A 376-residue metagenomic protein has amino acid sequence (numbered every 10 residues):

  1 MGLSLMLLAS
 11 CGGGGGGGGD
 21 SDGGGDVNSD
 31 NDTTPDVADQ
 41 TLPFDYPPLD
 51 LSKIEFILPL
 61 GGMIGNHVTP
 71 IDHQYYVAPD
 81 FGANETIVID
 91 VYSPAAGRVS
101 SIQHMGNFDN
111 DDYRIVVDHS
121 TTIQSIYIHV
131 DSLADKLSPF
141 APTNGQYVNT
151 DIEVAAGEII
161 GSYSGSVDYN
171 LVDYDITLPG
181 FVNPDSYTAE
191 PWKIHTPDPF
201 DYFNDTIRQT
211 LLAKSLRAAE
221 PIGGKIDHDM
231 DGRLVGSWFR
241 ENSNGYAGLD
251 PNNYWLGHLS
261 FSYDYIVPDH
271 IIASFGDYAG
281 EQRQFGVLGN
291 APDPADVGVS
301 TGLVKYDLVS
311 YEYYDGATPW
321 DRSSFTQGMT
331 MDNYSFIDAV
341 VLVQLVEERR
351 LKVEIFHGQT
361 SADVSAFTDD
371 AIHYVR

Functional and structural regions predicted by a protein language model:
M1-S4: Sec-dependent signal peptide recognition, specifically the positively charged N-region followed immediately by
L8-S10: C-terminal motif of bacterial Sec signal peptides marking the signal peptidase cleavage site
G12-G16: Bacterial signal peptide processing site
G24-Y113, L133, A155-A156, T196-F200 (+1 more regions): Surface-exposed, glycine-biased beta-strand/turn segments
P94-Q146, V167: Zn2+-dependent peptidoglycan hydrolase active-site motif and core
D109-H119, T143-D227: Conserved, short, structured surface segments that act as functional micro-motifs
A291-R376: Beta-sheet ligand-binding and adhesion/scaffold domains
